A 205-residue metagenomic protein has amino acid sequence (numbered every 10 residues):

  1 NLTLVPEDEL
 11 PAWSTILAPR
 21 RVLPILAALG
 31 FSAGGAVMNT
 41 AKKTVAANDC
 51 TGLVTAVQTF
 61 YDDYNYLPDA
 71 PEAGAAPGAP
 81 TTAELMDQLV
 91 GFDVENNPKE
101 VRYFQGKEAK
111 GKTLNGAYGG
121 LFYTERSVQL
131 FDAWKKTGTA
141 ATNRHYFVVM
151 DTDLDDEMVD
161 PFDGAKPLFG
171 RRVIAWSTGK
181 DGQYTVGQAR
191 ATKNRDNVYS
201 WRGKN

Functional and structural regions predicted by a protein language model:
N1, W13-S14, G111: A detector of low-complexity, intrinsically disordered, Ser/Thr/Gly/Pro/Ala-rich segments
N1-E7: N-terminal secretory signal peptides that target proteins for export/translocation
T3, A36, P161: Residue-level detector of functional hotspots within protein domains
V5, A18-P24, P80, E84 (+1 more regions): N-terminal functional modules and adjacent low-complexity/disordered segments of proteins
E7-V37, K42, A46: N-terminal single-pass transmembrane signal-anchor helix
K43, A47-N205: N-terminal pilin/flagellin-like segments and related low-complexity appendage regions
